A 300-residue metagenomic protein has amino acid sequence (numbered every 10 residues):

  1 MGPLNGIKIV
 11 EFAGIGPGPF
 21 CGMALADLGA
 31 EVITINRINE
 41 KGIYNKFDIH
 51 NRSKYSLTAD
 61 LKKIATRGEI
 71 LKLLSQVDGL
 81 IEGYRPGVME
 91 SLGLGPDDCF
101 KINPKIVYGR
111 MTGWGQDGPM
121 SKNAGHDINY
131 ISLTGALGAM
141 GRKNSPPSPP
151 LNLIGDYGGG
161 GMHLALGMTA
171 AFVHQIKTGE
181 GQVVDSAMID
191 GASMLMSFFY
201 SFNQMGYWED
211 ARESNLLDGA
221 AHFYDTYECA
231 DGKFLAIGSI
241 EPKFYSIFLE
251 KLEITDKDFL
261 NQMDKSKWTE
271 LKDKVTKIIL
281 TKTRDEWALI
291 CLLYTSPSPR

Functional and structural regions predicted by a protein language model:
M1-E40: Conserved small-residue-rich beta-alpha loop and adjacent elements that most often cradle the phosphate/pyrophosphate
M1-K8, A211, E228-A230, L289: Terminal low-complexity tails and localization/encapsulation signals of metabolic enzymes
E11, T34, E82-G83, Y108-R110: Hydrophobic residues in well-ordered beta-strands that form the structural core
A24, L28, E90-L235, S239: Active-site-adjacent "lid/gating" segments in soluble enzymes
N45-N51: Conserved N-terminal glycine-rich FAD pyrophosphate-binding loop of Rossmann-like flavoproteins
N51-F100: A structured beta-alpha segment of the ubiquitous adenosine-cofactor-binding alpha/beta core
F223-S296: Aromatic-enriched alpha-helical interface/lid elements that frame and gate functional surfaces
S298-R300: Positively charged, low-complexity/disordered segments
